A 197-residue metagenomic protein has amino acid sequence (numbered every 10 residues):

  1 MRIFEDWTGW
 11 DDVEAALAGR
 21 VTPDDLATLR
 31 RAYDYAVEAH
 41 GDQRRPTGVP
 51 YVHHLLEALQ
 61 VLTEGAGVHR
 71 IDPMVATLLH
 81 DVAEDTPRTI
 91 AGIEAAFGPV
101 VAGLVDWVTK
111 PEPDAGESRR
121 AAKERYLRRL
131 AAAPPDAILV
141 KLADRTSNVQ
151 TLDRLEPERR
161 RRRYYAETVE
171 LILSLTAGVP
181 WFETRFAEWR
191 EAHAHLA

Functional and structural regions predicted by a protein language model:
M1-A197: Active-site helical microenvironments for divalent-metal-assisted chemistry
